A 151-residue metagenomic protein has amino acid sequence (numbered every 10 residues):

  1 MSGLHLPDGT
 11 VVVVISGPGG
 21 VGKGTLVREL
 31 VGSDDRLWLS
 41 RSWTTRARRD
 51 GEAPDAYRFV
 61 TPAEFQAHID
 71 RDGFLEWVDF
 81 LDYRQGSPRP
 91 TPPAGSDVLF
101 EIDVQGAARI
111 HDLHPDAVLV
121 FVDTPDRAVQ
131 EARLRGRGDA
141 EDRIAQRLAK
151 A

Functional and structural regions predicted by a protein language model:
M1-V12: Extreme N-terminal, non-catalytic leader segments that precede Walker-type/kinase nucleotide-binding cores
I15: Hydrophobic anchor at the beta1->P-loop junction of P-loop NTPases
P18: P-loop (Walker A) phosphate-binding loop of NTP-binding proteins
V21: ATP-binding Walker
G24: Walker A/P-loop
S42-V98, V104-Q105: ATP-dependent small-molecule kinase phosphotransfer cores that center on conserved nucleotide phosphate-binding segments
L99-D103, D112-R135, A151: Conserved phosphate-donor/acceptor-positioning beta-strand/loop module used by diverse small-molecule
D139-A151: Small-molecule kinase domains that catalyze NTP-dependent phosphoryl transfer to phosphate-bearing small molecules
